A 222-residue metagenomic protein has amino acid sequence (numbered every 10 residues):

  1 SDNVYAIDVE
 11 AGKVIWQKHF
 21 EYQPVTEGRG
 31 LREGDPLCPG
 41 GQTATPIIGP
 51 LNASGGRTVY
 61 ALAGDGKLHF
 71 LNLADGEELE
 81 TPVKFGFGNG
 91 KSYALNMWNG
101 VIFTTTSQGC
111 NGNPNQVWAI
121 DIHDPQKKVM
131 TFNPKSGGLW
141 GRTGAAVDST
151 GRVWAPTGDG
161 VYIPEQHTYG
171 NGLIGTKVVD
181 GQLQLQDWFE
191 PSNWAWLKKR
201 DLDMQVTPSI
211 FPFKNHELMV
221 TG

Functional and structural regions predicted by a protein language model:
S1-G222: Noncatalytic, solvent-exposed loop/strand surfaces of beta-propeller-type extracellular/periplasmic domains
